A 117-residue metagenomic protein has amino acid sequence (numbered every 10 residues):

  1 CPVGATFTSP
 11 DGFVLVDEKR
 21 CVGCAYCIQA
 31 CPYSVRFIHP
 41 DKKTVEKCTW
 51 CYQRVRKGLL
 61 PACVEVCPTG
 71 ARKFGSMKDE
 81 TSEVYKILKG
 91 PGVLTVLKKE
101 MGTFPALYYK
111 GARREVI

Functional and structural regions predicted by a protein language model:
P2-I117: Non-ligating segments of multi-cofactor redox enzymes
